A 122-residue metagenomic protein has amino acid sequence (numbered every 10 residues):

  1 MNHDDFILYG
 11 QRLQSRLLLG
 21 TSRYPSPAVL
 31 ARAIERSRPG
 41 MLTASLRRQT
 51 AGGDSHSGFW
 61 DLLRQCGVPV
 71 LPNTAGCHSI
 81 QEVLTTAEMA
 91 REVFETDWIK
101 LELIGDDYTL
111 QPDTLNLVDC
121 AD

Functional and structural regions predicted by a protein language model:
H3-L8, R23-M41, G53-P69, H78-D122: Alpha/beta enzyme core
F6, L13, A44: Functionally constrained cores in energy, signaling, and assembly domains
Y9-R23: Boundary/entry segment of secreted carbohydrate-active catalytic domains
Q14-R16, G67-L71: Short beta-strand/loop segments at the ligand-binding rim of alpha/beta enzyme cores
L19, N73, I99: Conserved, mostly hydrophobic/aromatic
T21, R47, T74: Conserved residues at beta->alpha junctions
M41-R48: A short beta-strand-loop structural module common to alpha/beta enzyme folds
